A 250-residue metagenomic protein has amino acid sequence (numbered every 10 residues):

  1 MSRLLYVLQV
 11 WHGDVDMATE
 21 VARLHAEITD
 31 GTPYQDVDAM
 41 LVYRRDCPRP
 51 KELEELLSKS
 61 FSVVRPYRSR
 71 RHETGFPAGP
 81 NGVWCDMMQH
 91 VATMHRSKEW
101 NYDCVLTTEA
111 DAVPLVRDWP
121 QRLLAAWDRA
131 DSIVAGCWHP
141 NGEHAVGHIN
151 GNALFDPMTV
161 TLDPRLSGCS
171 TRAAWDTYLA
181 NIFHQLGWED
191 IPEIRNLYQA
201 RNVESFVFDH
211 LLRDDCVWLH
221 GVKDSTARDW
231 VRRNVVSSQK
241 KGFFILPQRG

Functional and structural regions predicted by a protein language model:
M1-A26: N-proximal low-complexity "stem/linker" segments adjacent to membrane-targeting elements
R3-L5, I28-L41, F61-S62: Short loop->beta transition adjacent to catalytic acidic/histidine clusters or analogous donor-positioning motifs
V10-M17, D46-P48, D111-L115, A126 (+1 more regions): Short acidic, S/G/P-rich loop/turn micro-motifs used as interaction or catalytic elements
H12-D16, E20, P164-G250: C-terminal catalytic/acceptor-binding lobe
E20-I28, R49-F61, L179-H184: Short, aromatic/basic amphipathic alpha-helical patches
V42-Y102: Active-site-proximal specificity loops/subdomain of glycosyltransferases
F76-W84, A112-E189, P247: Conserved catalytic core of nucleotide-sugar-dependent glycosyltransferases
E99-V113: Short beta-strand-to-loop acidic/aromatic patch adjacent to the donor-nucleotide binding site
